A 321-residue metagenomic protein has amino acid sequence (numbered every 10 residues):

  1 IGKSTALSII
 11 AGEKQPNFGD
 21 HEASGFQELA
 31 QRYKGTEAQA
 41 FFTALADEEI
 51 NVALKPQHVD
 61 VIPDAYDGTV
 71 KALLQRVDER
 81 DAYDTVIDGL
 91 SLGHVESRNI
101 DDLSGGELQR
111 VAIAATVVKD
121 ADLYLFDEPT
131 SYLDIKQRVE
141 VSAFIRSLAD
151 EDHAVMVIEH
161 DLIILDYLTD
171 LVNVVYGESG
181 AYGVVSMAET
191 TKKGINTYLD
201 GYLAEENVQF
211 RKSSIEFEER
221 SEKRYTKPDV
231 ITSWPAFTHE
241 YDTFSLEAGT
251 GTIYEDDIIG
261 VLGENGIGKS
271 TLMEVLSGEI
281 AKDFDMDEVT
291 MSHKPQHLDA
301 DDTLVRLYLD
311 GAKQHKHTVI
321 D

Functional and structural regions predicted by a protein language model:
I1-D81, D161-K192, T252-I320: ABC ATPase nucleotide-binding domain signature region
A6, A112-A114, V141: Hydrophobic anchor residue at the start of the ABC signature
N99-L103, E107: Conserved ABC ATPase signature
L123-L125: Walker B motif beta-strand of ABC-family P-loop ATPases
E128-P129, K136: Walker B catalytic motif
R138-E151: Helical segment within the ABC ATPase nucleotide-binding domain
D152-I158: Conserved H-loop
